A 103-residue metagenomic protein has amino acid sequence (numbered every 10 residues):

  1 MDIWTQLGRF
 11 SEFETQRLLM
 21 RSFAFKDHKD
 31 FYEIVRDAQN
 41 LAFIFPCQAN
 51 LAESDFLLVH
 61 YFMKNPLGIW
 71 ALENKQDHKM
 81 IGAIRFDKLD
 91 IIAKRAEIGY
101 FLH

Functional and structural regions predicted by a protein language model:
M1-H103: GNAT-family acyltransferases
